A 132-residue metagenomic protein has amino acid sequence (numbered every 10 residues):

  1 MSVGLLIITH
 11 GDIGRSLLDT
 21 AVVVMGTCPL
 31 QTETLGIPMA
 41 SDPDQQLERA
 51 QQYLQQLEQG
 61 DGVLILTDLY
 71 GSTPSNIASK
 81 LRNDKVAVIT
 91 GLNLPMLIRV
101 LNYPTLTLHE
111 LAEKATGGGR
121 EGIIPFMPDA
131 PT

Functional and structural regions predicted by a protein language model:
S2-L64, L69-T132: N-terminal loops that bind phosphate or other acidic moieties and the adjacent beta-alpha structural core
